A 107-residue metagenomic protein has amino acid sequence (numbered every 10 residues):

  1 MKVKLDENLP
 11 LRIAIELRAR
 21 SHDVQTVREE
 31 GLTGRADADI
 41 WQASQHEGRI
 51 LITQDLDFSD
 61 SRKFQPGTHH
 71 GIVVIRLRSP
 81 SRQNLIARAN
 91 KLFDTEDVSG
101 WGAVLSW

Functional and structural regions predicted by a protein language model:
K2-I50: N-terminal first-folded block
L11, F58-D60, S81: Glycine-rich nucleotide phosphate-binding loop and flanking beta-alpha elements of Rossmann-like dinucleotide-binding
A14-I15, S61-K63, N84: Short glycine-/acidic-enriched loop or helix-start segments at secondary-structure transitions that form or flank
R20-H22, D39, K63, I72 (+1 more regions): Solvent-exposed interaction patches of small proteins and small membrane subunits
R28, D55, I75-L77: Short beta->alpha connector loops at strand-helix junctions that form conserved, small/polar/Pro-enriched
Q42-S44, T68-G71: Short, hinge-like loop/turn segments at secondary-structure boundaries
Q45-K63: Acidic, metal-binding active-site segment of PIN/NYN-like and related structure-specific nucleases
H69-W107: C-terminal structural segments of small proteins and small subunits
